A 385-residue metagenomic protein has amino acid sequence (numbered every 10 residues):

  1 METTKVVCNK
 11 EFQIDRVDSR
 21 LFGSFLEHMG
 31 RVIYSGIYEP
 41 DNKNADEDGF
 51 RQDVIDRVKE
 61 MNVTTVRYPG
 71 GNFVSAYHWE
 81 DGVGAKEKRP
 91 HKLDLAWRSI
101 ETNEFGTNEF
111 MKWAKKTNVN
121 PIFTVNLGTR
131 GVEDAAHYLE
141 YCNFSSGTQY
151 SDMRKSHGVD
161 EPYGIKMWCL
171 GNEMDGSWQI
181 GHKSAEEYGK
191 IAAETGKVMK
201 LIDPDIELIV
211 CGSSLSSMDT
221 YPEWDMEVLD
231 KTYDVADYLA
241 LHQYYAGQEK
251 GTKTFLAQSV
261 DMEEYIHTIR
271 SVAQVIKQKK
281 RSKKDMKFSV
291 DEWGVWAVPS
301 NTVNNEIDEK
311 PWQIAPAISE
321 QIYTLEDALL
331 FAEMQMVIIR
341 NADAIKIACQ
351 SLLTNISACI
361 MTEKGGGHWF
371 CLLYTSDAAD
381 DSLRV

Functional and structural regions predicted by a protein language model:
E2-A246, K250, H267: N-terminal catalytic cores of secreted or lumenal carbohydrate-active enzymes
V119, I206, M286, I345-K346: A structural micro-motif
V125-L127, C349-N355, I360-T362: Acidic carboxylate-rich catalytic motifs and surrounding loops in phosphoryl-/glycosyl-chemistry enzymes
A185-M334: Noncatalytic carbohydrate-binding groove/subsite architecture in carbohydrate-active enzymes
Q321-L325, I360-H368: Active-site rim elements
D327, F331-I356: Substrate-binding cleft of secreted/luminal carbohydrate-active enzymes
Y374-D381: Conserved small/polar residues in nucleotide/adenosyl-binding loops
